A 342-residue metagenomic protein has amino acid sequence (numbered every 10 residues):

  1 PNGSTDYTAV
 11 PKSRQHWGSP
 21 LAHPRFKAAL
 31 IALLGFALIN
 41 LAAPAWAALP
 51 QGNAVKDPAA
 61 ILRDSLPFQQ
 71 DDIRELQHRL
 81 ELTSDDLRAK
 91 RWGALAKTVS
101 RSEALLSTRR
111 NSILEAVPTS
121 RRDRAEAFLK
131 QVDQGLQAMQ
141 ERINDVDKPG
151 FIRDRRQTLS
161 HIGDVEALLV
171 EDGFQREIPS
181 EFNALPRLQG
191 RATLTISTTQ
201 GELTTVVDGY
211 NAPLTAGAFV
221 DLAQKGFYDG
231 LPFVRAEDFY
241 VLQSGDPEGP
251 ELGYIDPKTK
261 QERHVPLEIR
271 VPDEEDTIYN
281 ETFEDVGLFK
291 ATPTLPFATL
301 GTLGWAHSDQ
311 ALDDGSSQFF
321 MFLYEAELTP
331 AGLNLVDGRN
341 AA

Functional and structural regions predicted by a protein language model:
N2-T5, A28: Low-complexity intrinsically disordered segments
D6-Y7, H16: Intrinsic-disorder-associated, low-complexity terminal segments enriched in Asp/Asn/His/Tyr and depleted of Lys/Arg
R14-L30: Bacterial N-terminal signal peptides that target proteins for export
I31-G35: Hydrophobic helical h-region of N-terminal Sec-dependent signal peptides in bacterial secretory/periplasmic proteins
F36-P44: C-terminal segment of classical bacterial N-terminal signal peptides
A45-A342: Cyclophilin-like peptidyl-prolyl cis-trans isomerases
